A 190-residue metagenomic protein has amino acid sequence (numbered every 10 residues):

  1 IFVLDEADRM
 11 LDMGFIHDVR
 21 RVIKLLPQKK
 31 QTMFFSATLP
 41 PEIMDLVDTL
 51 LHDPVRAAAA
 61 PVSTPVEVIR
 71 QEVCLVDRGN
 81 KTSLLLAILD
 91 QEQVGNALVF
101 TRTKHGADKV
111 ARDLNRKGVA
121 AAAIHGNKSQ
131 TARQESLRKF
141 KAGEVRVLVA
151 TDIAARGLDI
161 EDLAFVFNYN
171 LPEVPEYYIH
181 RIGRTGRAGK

Functional and structural regions predicted by a protein language model:
I1-K190: Conserved helicase RecA-like core
